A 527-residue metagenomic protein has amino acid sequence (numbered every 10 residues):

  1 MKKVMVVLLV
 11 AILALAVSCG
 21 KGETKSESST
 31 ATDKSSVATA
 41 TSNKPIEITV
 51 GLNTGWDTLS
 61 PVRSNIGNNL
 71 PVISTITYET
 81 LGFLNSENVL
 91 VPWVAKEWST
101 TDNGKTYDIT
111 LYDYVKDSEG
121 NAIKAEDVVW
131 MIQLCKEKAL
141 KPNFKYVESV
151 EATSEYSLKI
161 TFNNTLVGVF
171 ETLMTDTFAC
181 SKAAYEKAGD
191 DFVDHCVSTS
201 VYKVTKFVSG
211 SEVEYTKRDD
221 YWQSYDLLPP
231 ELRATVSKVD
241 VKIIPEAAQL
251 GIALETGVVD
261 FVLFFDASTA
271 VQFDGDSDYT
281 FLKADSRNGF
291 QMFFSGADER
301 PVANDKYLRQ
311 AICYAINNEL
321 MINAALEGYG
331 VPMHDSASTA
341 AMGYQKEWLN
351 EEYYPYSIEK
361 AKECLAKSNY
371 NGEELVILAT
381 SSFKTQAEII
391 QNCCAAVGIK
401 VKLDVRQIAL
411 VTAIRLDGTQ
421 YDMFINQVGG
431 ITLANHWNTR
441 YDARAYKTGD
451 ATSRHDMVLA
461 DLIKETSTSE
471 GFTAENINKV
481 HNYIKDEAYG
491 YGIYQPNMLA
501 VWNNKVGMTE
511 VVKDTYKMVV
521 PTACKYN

Functional and structural regions predicted by a protein language model:
C19-E27: Bacterial lipoprotein signal-peptidase II cleavage site
T49, K124-M131, E155-S157, T161 (+5 more regions): Alpha-helical secondary-structure segments
G51-T100, Q133, V197: N-terminal lobe/hinge region of extracytoplasmic solute-binding protein
V72, A315-Y344, S382-Q391, R415-N527: Detector for C-terminal structural segments
K96-L140, T153, K159, V302: Aromatic- and charge-enriched surface segment that lines or borders ligand/interaction sites
P142-E186, D190-D191, C196, V201-V208: Surface-exposed binding/hinge segments that line and control ligand-binding clefts or catalytic entry sites
Q223-Q272, K400: Ligand-site clamp/hinge motif
G330-K367: Structural transition elements
